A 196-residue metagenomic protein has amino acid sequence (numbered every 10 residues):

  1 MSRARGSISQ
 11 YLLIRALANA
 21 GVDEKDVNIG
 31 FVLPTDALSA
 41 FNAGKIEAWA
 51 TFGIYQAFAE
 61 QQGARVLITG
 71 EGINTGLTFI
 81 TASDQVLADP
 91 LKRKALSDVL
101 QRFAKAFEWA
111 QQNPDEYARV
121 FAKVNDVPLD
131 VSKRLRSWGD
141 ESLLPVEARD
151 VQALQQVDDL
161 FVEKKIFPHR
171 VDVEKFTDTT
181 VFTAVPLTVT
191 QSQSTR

Functional and structural regions predicted by a protein language model:
M1-E60, L77, D115, V151-Q156: Bilobed "Venus flytrap"/periplasmic-binding protein-like clamshell domains and structurally analogous long
A18, D23-K25, R65, V127-P128 (+1 more regions): Short coil/loop linkers at secondary-structure junctions
D26, A50, I68, V131 (+1 more regions): A generic structural-conservation signal
P34, E71-G72, D178-V181: Residues that form or immediately flank small-molecule/cofactor binding pockets and catalytic motifs
D36-V124: Pocket-lining segment of extracytoplasmic ligand-binding domains
N42-I46, G139-L154, T183-Q191: Short amphipathic alpha-helical segments at helix boundaries and their inter-helical linkers
D89-P168: Secondary-structure end/capping motifs
F161-R196: Conserved C-terminal helix/tail region of periplasmic/extracytoplasmic solute-binding proteins
